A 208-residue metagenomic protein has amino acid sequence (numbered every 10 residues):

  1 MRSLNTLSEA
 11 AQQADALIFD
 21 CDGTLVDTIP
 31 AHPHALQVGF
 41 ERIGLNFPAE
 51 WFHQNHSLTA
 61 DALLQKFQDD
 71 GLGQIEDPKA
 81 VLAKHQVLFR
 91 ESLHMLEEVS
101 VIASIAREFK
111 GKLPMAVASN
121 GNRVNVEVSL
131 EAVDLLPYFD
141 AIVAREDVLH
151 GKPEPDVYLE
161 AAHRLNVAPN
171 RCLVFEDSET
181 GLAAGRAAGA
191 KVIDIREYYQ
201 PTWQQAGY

Functional and structural regions predicted by a protein language model:
M1-D15, R107, N122-Y208: Asp-based, Mg2+/Mn2+-dependent phosphohydrolase catalytic module
R2-Q54, A187, T202: Active-site neighborhood of HAD-like aspartate-dependent phosphohydrolases
Q13, L58, G111-K112: Structured helix-beta-strand junction loops
A31, N55-T59, E97-V101, G121 (+2 more regions): Short beta->alpha linker loops
Q37-F40, T59-Q74, S129, A162: Helix-loop "lid/cap" segments that line or gate small-molecule binding pockets
L45-F47, G73, L135, V167: Helix N-cap/coil-helix junction residues
N46, F67-R107, L113: Metal-dependent phosphoesterase signature
K112-A116, P169-C172: Short active-site oxyanion
